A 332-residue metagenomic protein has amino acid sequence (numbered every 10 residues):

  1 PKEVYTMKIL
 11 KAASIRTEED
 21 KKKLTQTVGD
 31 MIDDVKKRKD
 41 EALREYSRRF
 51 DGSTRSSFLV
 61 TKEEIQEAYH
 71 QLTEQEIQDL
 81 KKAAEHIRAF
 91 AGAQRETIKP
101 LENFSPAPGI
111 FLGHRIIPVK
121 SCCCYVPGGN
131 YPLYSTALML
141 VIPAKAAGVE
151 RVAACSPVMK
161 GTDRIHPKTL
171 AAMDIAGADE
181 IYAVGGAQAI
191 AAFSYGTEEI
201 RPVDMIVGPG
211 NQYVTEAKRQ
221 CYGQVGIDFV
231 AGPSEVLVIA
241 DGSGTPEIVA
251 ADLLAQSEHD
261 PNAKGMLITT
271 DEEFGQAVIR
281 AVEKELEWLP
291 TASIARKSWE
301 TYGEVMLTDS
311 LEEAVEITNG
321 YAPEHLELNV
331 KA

Functional and structural regions predicted by a protein language model:
P1-K120: N-terminal Rossmann-like NAD(P)+-binding subdomain of aldehyde/semialdehyde dehydrogenases
I9, E180-G185, V305-S310: Short acidic-hydrophobic, aromatic-tinged amphipathic segments that line or gate anion-handling sites
F58-E74, V230-V236, H259-G275, R280-L307: Flexible, acidic loop-helix segments that line cofactor/substrate-binding pockets
L101-A171: Conserved small-residue-rich beta-alpha loop and adjacent elements that most often cradle the phosphate/pyrophosphate
A146-R164, A240-I248, D252-L289: Glycine-rich phosphate/diphosphate-binding loop of Rossmann-like nucleotide-binding domains
G177-A255, H259-K264: Conserved NAD(P)+-binding/catalytic subdomain of aldehyde/semialdehyde dehydrogenases
S298-A332: Conserved C-terminal structural/oligomerization subdomain of aldehyde/semialdehyde dehydrogenase
